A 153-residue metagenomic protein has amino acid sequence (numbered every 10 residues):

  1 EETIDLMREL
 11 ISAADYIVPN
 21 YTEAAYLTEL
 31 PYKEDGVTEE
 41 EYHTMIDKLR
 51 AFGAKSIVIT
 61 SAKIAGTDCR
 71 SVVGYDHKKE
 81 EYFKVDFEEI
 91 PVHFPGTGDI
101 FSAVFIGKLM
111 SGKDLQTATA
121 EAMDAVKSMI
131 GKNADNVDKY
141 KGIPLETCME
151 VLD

Functional and structural regions predicted by a protein language model:
E1-Y82: Conserved phosphate/ATP/ADP-binding segment of small-molecule kinases
E23, S61-A65, E88-P91, A122-V126: Glycine-rich beta-alpha junction loops
G53, S61-A62, G96-G98, G112 (+1 more regions): Glycine-centered flexibility sites
C69-V72, E80-V85, P144-D153: Short, well-ordered strand-loop elements centered on a beta-strand within folded domains, enriched for acidic residues
E81-P95: Short pre-catalytic strand/loop immediately N-terminal to key active-site residues, enriched for Gly-Thr
V92-L115, T119: Short, small-residue alpha-helix embedded
Q116-D153: Charged C-terminal helix
